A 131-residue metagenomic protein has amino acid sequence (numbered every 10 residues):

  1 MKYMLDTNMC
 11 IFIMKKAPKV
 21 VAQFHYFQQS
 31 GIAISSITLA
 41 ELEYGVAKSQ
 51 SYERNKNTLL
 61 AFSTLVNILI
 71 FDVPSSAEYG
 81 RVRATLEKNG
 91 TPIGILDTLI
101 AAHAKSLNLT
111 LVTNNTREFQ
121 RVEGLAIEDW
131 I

Functional and structural regions predicted by a protein language model:
M1, A101, K105-I131: Acidic, PIN/NYN-like endoribonuclease modules and their adjacent C-terminal/linker elements
M1-I34, V46-S63: Short, well-structured N-terminal submotif of metal-dependent ribonuclease cores
D6-T7, L42, Y79, A104 (+1 more regions): Generic structural signal for small/hydrophobic residues in well-ordered secondary structure, especially within
M9-C10, T38, S75, I100 (+1 more regions): Alpha-helix capping/helix-boundary segments
C10-I11, V21, A40-E43, L69 (+2 more regions): Nucleotide phosphate-binding site architecture
S36, D72, I131: Residues at the C-termini of beta-strands that transition into short coil/loop
I68-N114: Active-site neighborhoods of divalent-metal-dependent phosphate/nucleic-acid chemistry enzymes
